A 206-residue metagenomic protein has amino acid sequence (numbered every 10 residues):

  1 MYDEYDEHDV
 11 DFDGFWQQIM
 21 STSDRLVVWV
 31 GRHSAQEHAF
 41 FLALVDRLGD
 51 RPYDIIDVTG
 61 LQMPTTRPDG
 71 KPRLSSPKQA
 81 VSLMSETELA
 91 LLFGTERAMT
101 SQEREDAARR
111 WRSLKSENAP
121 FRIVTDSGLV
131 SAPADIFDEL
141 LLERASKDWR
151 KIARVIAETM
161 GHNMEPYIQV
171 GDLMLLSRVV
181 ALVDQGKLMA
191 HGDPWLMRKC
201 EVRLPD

Functional and structural regions predicted by a protein language model:
Y2-L42, D46: Long, hydrophobic/aromatic-enriched structural stretches that serve as scaffold segments
T22-R25, G49-P52, D148: Short glycine/proline-enriched coil/turn segments at helix->beta-strand junctions
A43-I55: A short alpha->loop->secondary-structure connector
P52-T65: A generic structural motif
M63-P64, L74-A80, T159, L182 (+1 more regions): Mixed-charge, low-complexity intrinsically disordered regions
G70-R150: A conserved mid-domain beta-alpha-beta active-site/ligand-binding segment of alpha/beta enzyme cores
K115-D206: C-terminal, charge/polar-rich interaction regions
